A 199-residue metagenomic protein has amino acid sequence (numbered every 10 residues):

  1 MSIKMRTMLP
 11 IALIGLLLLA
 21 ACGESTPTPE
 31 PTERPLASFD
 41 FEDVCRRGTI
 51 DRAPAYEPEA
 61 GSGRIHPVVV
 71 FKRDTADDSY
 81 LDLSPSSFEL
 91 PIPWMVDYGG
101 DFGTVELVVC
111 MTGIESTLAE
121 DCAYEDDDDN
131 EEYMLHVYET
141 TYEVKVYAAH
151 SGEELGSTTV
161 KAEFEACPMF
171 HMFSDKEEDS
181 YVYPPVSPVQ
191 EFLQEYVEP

Functional and structural regions predicted by a protein language model:
S2-I11: Bacterial N-terminal signal peptides that target proteins for export
L18-A21: C-terminal motif of bacterial Sec signal peptides marking the signal peptidase cleavage site
G23-S25: Bacterial signal peptide processing site
P31-F102, T158, F164-P199: Compositionally biased, intrinsically disordered linkers/stalks adjacent to structured regions
D101-A149: Surface-exposed short loop/turn segments
T141, S157-T159: Well-ordered beta-strand positions in beta-sheet-rich domains
